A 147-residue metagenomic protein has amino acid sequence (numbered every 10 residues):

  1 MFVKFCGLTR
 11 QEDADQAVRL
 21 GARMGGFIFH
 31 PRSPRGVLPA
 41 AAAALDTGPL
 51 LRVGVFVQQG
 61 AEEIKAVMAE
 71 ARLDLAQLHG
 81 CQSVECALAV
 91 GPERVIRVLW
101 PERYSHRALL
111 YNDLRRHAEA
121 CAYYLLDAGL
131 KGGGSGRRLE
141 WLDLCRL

Functional and structural regions predicted by a protein language model:
M1-L147: Conserved N-terminal beta1-alpha1 strand-loop-helix module at the mouth
